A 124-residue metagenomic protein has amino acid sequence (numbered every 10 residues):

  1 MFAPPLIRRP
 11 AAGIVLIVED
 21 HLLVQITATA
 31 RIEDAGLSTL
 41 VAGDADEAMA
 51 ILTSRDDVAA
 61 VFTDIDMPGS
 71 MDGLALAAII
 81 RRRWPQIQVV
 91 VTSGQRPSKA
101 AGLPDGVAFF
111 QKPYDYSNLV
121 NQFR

Functional and structural regions predicted by a protein language model:
M1-L16, L22-L23, R82, Q86 (+1 more regions): Non-catalytic signal-transmission and effector/linker regions of two-component phosphorelay proteins
L22-L40: Two-component/phosphorelay signaling modules centered on CheY-like receiver
V41-A60, A100: Acidic, metal-coordinating helix/loop segments flanking the phosphotransfer/catalytic sites of two-component signaling
D44, M71-L76: Acidic catalytic/metal-coordinating carboxylates
T53-D56, I79-Q86: Conserved phosphotransfer cores of two-component systems
D64-I65: Active-site residues of response regulator receiver
T92-S93: Hydrophobic/aromatic residues positioned on beta-strands within the core alpha/beta folds
